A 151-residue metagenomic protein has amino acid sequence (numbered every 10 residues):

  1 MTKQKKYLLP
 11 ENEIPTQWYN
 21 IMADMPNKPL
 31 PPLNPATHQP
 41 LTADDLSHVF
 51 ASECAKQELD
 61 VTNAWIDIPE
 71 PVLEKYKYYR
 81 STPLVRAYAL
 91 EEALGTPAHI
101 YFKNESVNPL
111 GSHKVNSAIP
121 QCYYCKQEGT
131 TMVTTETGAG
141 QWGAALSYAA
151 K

Functional and structural regions predicted by a protein language model:
M1-K151: PLP-dependent amino-acid enzyme catalytic core
